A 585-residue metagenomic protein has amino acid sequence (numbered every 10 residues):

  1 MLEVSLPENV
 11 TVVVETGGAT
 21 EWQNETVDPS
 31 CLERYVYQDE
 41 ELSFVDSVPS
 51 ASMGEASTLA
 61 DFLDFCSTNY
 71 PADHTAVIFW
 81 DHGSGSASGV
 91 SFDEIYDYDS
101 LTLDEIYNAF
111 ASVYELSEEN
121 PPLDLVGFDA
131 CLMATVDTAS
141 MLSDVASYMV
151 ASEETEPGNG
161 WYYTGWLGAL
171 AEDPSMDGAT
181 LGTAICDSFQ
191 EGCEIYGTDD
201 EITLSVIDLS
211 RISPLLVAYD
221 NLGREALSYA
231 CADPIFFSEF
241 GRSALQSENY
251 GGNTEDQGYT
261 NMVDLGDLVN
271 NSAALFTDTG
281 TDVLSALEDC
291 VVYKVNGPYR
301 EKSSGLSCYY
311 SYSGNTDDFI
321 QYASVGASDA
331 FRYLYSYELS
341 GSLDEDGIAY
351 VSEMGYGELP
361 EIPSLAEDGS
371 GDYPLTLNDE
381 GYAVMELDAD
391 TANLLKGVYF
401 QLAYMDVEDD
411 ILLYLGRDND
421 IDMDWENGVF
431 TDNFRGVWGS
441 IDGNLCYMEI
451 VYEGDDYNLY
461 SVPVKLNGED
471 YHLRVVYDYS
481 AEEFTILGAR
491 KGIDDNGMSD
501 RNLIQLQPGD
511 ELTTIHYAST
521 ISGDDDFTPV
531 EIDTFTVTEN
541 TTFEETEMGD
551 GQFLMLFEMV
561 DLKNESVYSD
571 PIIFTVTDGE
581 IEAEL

Functional and structural regions predicted by a protein language model:
L2-P71: N-terminal extension/subdomain marker
P7-V12, Y70-A76, E119-L125, D144-Y148: Loop/turn elements at helix/coil->beta-strand transitions in domains of secreted/extracellular proteins
T16-E21, G83, A130-L132, E154-E156: Short beta-alpha junction loops
N24, A72, G83, D550-L554 (+1 more regions): Membrane helical hairpin/interfacial module
A51-P121: Extracytoplasmic mature domains of secreted/periplasmic and thylakoid-lumen proteins
V90-F128, M133-L585: Terminal, contiguous helix-loop blocks that mediate binding/assembly
